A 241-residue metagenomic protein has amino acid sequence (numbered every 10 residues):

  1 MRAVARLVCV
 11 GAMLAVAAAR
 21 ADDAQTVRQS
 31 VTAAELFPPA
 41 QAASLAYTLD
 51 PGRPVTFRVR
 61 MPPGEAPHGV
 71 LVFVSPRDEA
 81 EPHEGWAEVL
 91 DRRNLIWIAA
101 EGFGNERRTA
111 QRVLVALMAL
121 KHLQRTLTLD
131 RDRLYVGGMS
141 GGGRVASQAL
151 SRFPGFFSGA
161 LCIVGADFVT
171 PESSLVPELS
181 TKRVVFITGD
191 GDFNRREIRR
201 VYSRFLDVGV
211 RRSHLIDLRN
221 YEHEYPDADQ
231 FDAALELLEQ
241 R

Functional and structural regions predicted by a protein language model:
L7-V16: Bacterial N-terminal signal peptides
A19-G69, S203-R204, S213, Q230: A domain-start/cap signature at the N-terminus of enzymes
P62-P67, R108-G141: Gly/Ser-rich "nucleophile elbow"/oxyanion-hole loop immediately N-terminal to the catalytic nucleophile in hydrolases
L71-F73, W97, L215: Hydrophobic beta-strand anchors of alpha/beta hydrolase catalytic cores
V74-E79: Active-site glycine-rich loops that stabilize anionic/oxyanionic intermediates across multiple enzyme folds
E81-A99: Short amphipathic alpha-helix adjacent to the substrate-entry channel of hydrolases
R125-T126, D132-S180: Primarily recognizes the serine-hydrolase "nucleophile elbow" in alpha/beta-hydrolase and SGNH/GDSL folds
G159, V164-E239: The feature captures the conserved acid-bearing segment of alpha/beta-hydrolase catalytic domains
